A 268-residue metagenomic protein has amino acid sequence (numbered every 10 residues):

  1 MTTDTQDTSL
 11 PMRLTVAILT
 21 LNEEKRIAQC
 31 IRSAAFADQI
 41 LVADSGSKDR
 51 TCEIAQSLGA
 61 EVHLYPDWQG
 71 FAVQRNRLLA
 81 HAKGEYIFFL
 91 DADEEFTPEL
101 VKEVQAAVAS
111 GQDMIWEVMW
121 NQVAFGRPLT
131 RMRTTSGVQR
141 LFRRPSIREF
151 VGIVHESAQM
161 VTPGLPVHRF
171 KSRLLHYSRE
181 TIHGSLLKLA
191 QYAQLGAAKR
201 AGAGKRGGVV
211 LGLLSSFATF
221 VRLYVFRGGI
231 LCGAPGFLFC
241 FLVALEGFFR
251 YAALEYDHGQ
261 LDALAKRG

Functional and structural regions predicted by a protein language model:
R13-T15: Cell-envelope/extracellular polymer assembly enzymes that use nucleotide-activated donors
I18-Q39: Short, well-formed alpha-helical segments that are part of the catalytic scaffolds of diverse glycosyltransferases
K25-A28, D49-L58, E99-L100: Acidic helix N-cap motif at the loop->helix transition within catalytic regions of sugar-transfer enzymes
S33, D44-I54, D67, D91: A conserved acidic beta->alpha catalytic loop
F36, S57-G59, G137, P163: Short, structured coil segments at secondary-structure junctions
C52-H81: Conserved donor nucleotide-binding strand/loop of the catalytic core
A72-V73, L79, Y86, T97-L261 (+1 more regions): Catalytic-site signature of metal-activated, phosphate-bearing donor transferases, centered on the GT-A/GT-A-like
